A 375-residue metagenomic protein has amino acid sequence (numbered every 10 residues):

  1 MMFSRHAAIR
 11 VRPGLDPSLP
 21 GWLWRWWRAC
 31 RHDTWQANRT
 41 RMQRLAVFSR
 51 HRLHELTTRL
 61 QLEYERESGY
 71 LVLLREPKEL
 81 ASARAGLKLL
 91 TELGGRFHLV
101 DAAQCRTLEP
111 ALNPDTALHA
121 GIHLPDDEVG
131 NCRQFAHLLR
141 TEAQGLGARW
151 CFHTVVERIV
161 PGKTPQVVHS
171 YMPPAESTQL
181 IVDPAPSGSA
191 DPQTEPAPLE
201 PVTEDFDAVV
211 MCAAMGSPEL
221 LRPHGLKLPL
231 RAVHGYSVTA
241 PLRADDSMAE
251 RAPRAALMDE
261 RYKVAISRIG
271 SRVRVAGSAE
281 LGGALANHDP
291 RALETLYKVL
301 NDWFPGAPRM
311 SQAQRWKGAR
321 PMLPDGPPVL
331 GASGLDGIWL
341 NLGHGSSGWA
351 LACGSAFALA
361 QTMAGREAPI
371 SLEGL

Functional and structural regions predicted by a protein language model:
M1-R28, R158-T164, E204-D336: Active-site substrate-recognition segment that forms the wall of the catalytic cavity or substrate channel
G21-E142: Rossmann-like flavin
E55-R66, G145-R149, L226, F304-S311 (+1 more regions): Surface-exposed helix-capping loop/turn segments at secondary-structure junctions
A81, A85-E92, D115-P173, L180 (+3 more regions): Helical element adjacent to the flavin cofactor pocket in flavoenzyme catalytic cores
L99, P327-L375: C-terminal lid/capping helical subdomain adjacent to the catalytic/cofactor pocket in oxidative enzymes
H123-R140, M215-G216, A292-V299, H344 (+1 more regions): Mid-domain beta-loop-alpha active-site segment that forms a flexible, acidic cofactor/metal-binding surface
G147-R149, V273, I338: Short, conserved active-site loop motifs that form the nucleotide-linked donor/cofactor pocket
